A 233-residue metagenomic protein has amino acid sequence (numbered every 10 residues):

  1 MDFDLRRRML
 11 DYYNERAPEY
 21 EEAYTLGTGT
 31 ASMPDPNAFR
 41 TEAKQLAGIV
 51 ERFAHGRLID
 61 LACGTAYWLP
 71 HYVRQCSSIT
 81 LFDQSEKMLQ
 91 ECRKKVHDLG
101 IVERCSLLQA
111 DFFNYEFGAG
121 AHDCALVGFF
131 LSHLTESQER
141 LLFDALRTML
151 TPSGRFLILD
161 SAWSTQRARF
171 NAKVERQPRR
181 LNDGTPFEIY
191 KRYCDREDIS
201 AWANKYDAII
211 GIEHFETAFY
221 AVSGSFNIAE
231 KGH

Functional and structural regions predicted by a protein language model:
M1-A54, G64-E116, L134-L141, A145 (+1 more regions): Class I (Rossmann-like) S-adenosyl-L-methionine-dependent methyltransferase catalytic domain, capturing the SAM-binding
L61: Conserved beta-strand/loop positions that form the S-adenosyl-L-methionine
L126: A conserved beta-strand element that flanks and buttresses the S-adenosyl-L-methionine
F129-H133: Short catalytic micro-motifs in class I SAM-dependent methyltransferases
